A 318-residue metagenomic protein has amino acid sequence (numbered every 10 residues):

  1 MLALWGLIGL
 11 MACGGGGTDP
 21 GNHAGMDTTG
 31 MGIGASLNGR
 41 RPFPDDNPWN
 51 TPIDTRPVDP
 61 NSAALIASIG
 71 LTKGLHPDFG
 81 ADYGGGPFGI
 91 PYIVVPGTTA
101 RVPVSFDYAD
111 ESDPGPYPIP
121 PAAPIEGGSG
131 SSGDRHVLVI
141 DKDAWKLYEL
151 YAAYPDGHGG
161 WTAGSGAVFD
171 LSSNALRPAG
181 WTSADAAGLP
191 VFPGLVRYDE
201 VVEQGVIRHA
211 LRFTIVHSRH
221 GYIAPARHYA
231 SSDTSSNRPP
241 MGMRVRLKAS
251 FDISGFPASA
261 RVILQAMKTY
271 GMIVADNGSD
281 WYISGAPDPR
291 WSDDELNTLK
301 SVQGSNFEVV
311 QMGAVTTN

Functional and structural regions predicted by a protein language model:
M1-A3: Bacterial N-terminal signal peptides that target proteins for export
L10-A12: C-terminal motif of bacterial Sec signal peptides marking the signal peptidase cleavage site
G14-G17: Bacterial signal peptide processing site
N22-N318: Short, surface-exposed polybasic-aromatic patches that bind anionic ligands, especially phosphate groups
